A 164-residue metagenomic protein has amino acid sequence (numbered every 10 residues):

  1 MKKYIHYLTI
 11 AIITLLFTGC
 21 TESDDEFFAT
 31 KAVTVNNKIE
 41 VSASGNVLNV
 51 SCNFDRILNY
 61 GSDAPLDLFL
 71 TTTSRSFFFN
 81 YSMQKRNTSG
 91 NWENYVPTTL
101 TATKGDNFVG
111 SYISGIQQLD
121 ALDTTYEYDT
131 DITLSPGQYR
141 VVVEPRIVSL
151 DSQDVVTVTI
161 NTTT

Functional and structural regions predicted by a protein language model:
K3-I10: Sec-dependent signal peptide recognition, specifically the positively charged N-region followed immediately by
L16-G19: C-terminal motif of bacterial Sec signal peptides marking the signal peptidase cleavage site
T21-S23: Bacterial signal peptide processing site
N36-A43: Short beta-strand segments of immunoglobulin-like
N46-V50: Structural beta-strand segments of beta-rich domains
S51-D55: Short edge beta-strand/loop segments characteristic of extracellular beta-sandwich folds
L58-Q138, P145: Structured domain cores in non-transmembrane regions
Y126-T130, Q138-T164: Glycine-rich, aromatic-bearing surface loops/beta-hairpins
